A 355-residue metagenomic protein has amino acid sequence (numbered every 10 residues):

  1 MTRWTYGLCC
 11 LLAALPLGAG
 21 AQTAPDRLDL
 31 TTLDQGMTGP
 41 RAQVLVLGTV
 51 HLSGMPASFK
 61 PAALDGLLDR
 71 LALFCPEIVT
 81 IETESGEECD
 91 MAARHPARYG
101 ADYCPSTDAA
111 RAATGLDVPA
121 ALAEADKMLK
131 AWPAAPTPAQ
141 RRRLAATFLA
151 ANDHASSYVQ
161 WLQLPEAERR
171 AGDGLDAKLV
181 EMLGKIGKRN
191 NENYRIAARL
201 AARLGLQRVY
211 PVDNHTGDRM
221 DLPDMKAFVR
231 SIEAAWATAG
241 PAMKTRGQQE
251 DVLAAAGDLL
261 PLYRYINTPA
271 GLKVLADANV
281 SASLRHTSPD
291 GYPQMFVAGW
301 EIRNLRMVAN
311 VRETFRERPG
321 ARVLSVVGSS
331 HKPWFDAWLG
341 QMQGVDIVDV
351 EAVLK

Functional and structural regions predicted by a protein language model:
M1-L8: Bacterial N-terminal signal peptides that target proteins for export
A14-G18: N-terminal signal peptide c-region/cleavage motif recognized by signal peptidases
Q22-Q43: N- or domain-start disorder-to-order transition segments that initiate the globular core
G48-P61: Acidic/histidine-rich helix-loop elements that form or flank divalent-metal/phosphate-binding sites at the catalytic
C75-I81: Proline-aspartate-enriched helix->loop->beta-strand connector
D102-E166, M243-V280: Low-complexity, serine/threonine/proline-enriched polar segments
E168-S288: Extended, H/D-rich, highly charged conserved domains that either
E250-K355: A cross-kingdom marker for long, charged
